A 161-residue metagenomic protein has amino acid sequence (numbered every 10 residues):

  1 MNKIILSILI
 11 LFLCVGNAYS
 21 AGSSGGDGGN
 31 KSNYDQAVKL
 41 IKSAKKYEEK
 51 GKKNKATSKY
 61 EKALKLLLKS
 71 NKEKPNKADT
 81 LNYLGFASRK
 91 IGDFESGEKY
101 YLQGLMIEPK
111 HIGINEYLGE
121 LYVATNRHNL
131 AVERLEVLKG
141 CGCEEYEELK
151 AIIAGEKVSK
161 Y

Functional and structural regions predicted by a protein language model:
S23-S32, K46, V132-Y161: Terminal, low-structured helical/coil segments at or just beyond the last alpha-helical repeat
K69-K72, L102-M106, G140: Conserved structural position within tetratricopeptide repeats
K77, H111, C143-Y146: Residue-level recognition of tetratricopeptide repeat
M106, E116-E145: TPR/TPR-like (Sel1-like) alpha-helical repeat modules
